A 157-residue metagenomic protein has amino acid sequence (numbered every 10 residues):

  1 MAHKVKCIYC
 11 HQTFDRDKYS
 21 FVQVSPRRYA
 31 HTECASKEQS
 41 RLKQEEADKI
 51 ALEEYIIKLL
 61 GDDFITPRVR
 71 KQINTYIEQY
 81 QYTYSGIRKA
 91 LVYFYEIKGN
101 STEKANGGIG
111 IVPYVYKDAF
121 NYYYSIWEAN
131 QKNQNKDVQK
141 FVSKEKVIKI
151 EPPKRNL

Functional and structural regions predicted by a protein language model:
A2-V5, L42: Extreme N-terminal regulatory/targeting segments of RNA polymerase sigma factors
K4-C7, R28: Residues immediately within or flanking Cys/His clusters that coordinate Zn2+ in small zinc-binding modules
C7-C10, C34: Disulfide-bonded cysteines in secreted/extracellular proteins and peptides
T13-D15, E38: Cys/His-rich microdomains that often coordinate metals
D15-V24: Canonical RING-type zinc finger of E3 ubiquitin-protein ligases
V24, R28-Y82, K146-L157: Long, charged low-complexity interaction segments
S85: The conserved phosphate-sensing helix
K89-K146: Short, cationic/aromatic linear interface patches that serve as DNA/RNA-contacting surfaces or protein-partner docking
